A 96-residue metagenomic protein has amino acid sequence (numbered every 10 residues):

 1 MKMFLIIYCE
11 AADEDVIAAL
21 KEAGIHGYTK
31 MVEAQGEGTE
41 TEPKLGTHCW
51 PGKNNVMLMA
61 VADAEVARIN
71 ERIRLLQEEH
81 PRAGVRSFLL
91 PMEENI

Functional and structural regions predicted by a protein language model:
M1-I96: Positively charged, small/polar-rich N-terminal and surface patches that mediate targeting and assembly and bind
